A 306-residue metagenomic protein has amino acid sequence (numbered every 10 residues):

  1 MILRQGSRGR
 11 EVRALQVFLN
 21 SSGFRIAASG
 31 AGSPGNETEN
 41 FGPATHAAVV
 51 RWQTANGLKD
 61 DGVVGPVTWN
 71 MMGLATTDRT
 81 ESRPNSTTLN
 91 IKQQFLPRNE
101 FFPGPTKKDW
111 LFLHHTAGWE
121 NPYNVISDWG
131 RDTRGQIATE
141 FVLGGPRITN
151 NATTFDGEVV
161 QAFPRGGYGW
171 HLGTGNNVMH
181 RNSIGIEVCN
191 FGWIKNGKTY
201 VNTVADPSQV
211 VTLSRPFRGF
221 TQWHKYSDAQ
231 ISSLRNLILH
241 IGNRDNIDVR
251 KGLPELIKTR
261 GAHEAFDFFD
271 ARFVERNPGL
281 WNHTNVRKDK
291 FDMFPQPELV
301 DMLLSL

Functional and structural regions predicted by a protein language model:
M1-N40, A44: Acidic, Ser/Thr/Pro/Gly-enriched interdomain connector segments
M1-S7, P34-E39, G57-K59, L172-G173 (+1 more regions): Second-shell loop/turn segments in exported
R8-L15, F41, T45-A48, V64 (+4 more regions): Stable alpha-helical elements in mature extracytoplasmic
A27-A31, D60-V64, R244-F268: Surface-exposed patches in mature extracellular/periplasmic domains of secreted proteins
G42-A47, R51-E81: Extracellular LysM carbohydrate-binding repeats and other cell-envelope/extracellular binding modules
N85-D248: Active-site-adjacent loop/helix surface patches within enzyme catalytic domains that shape the substrate-binding cleft
N202-S214, G252-V274: Charged, glycine/proline-rich intrinsically disordered loops and linkers
A262-L306: Short, low-complexity, polybasic intrinsically disordered segments
